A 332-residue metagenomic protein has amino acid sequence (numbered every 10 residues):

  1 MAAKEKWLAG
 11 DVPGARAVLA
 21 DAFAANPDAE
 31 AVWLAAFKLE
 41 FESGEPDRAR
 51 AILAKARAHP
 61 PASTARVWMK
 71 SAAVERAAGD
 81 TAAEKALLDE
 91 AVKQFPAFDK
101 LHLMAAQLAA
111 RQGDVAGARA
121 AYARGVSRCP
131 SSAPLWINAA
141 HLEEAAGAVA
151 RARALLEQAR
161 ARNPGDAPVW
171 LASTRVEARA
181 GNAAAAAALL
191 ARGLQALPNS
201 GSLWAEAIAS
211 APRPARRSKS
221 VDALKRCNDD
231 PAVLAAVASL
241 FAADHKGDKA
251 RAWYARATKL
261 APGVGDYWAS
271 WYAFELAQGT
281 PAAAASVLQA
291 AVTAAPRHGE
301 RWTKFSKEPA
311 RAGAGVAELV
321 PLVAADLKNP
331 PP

Functional and structural regions predicted by a protein language model:
M1-P332: Alpha-helical solenoid scaffolds in eukaryotic macromolecular assemblies
